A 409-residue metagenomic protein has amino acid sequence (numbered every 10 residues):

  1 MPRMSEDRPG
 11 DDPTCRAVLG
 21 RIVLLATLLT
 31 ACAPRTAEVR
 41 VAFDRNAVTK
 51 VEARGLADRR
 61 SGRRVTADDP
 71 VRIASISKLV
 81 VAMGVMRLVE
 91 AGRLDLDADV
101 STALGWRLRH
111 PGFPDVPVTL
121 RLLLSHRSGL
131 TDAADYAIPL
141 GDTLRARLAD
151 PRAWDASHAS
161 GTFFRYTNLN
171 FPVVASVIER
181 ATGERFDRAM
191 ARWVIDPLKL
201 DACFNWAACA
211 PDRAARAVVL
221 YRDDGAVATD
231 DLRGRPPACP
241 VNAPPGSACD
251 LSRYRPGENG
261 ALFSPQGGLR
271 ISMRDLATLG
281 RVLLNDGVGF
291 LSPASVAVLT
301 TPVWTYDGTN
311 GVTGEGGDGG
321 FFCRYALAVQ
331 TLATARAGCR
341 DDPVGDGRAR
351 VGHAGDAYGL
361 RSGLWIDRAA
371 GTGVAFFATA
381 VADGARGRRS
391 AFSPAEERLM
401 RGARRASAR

Functional and structural regions predicted by a protein language model:
R16-L25: Sec-dependent signal peptide recognition, specifically the positively charged N-region followed immediately by
R35-I73, R93, R145, A153: Short, conserved catalytic-motif segment at the N-terminal edge
T36, S61-L122, S157-L169, S264-G267 (+1 more regions): Short active-site loop at a secondary-structure junction that contains or immediately precedes the catalytic residue(s)
G55-R59, G287, V381-D383: A short acidic/small-residue loop/turn micro-motif
D58, P111-R348: Short, surface-exposed loop or secondary-structure junction motifs that flank catalytic or metal-binding residues
H353-R409: Structured C-terminal helix/loop/strand segments within mature extracytoplasmic catalytic/sensor domains
